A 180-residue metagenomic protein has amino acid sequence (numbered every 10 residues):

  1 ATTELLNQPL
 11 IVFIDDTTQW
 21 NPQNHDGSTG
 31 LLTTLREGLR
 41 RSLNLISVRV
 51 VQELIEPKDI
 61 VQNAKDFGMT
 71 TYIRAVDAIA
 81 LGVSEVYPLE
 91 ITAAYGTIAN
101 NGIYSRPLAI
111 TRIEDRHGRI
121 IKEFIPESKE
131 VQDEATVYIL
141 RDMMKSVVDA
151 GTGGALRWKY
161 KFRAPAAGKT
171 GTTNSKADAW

Functional and structural regions predicted by a protein language model:
A1-T3, T70-Y72, N100-S105: Secondary-structure transition/capping motifs at alpha-helix termini and the adjoining loop/turn into the next element
T2-I60, Y104, R116-S146: Conserved catalytic neighborhood of penicillin-recognizing serine enzymes
E4-L6, A80, R112: Soluble periplasmic/extracytoplasmic beta-strand elements of cell-envelope proteins
T17-N24, L54-A93, P107-A109: Mid-domain, small-residue-enriched loop/turn segments at the edges of structured enzyme/sensor domains
S47, A80, A167: Short catalytic-loop micro-motif centered on adjacent basic/acidic residues
Y87-W180: A penicillin-recognizing enzyme superfamily signal
